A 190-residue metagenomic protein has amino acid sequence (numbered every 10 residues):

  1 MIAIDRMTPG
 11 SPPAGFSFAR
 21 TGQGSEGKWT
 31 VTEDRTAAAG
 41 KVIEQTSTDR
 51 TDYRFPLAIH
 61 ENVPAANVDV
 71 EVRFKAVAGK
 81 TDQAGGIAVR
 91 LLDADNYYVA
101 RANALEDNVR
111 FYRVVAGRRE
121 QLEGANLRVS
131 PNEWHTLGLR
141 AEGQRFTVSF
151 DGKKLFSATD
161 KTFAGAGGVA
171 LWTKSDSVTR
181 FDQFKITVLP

Functional and structural regions predicted by a protein language model:
M1-A3, I43, R118-G124, L155: Local beta-strand/beta-hairpin segments that build beta-sheet-rich folds
A3-R6, G15, K28, N67 (+1 more regions): Extracellular/lumenal ectodomain signal focusing on beta-strand-rich modules and carbohydrate-recognition contexts
I4, V70-V72, N132-V148: Short tryptophan-centered beta-strand motifs in secreted/extracellular beta-sheet-rich domains of glycan-recognition
P9, Q45-R110, K174: Secretory/extracellular carbohydrate-interaction modules and structurally similar beta-sandwich "look-alikes"
S11-E44, R50-R54: Extracellular glycan-recognition surfaces and repeat-rich motifs
V115-T136: Short, aromatic/His-centered strand-loop micro-motif at the edge of beta-sheets
S149-K153: Short strand-turn-strand beta-turns centered on an Asx-Gly dipeptide
A158-D182: Flexible glycan-contacting loops in extracellular carbohydrate-active proteins
